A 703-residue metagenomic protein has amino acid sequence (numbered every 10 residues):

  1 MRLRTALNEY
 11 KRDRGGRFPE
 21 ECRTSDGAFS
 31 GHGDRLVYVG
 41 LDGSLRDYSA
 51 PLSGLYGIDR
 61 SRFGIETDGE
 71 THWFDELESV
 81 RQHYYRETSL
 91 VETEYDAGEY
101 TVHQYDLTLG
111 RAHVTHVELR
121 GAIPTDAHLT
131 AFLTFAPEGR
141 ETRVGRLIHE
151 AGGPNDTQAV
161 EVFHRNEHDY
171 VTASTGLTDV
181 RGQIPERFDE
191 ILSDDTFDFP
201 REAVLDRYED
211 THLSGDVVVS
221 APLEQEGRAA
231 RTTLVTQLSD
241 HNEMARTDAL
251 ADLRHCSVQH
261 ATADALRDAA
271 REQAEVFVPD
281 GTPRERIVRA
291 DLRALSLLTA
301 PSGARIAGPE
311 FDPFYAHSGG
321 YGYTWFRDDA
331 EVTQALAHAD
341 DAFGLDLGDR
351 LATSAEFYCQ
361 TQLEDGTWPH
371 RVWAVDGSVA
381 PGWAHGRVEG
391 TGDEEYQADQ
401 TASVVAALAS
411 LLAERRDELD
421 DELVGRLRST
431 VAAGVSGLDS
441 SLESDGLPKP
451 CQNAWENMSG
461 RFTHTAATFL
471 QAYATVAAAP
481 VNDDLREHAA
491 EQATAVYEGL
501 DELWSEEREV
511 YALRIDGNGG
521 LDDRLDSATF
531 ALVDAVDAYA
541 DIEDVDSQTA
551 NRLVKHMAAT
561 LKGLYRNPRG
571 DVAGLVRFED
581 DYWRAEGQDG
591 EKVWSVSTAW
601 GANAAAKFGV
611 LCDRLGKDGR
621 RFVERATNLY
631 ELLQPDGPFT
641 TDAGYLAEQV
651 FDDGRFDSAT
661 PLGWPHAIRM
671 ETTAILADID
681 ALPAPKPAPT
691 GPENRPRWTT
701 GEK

Functional and structural regions predicted by a protein language model:
M1-G281, H338-L345, K607, L611-D618 (+1 more regions): Terminal accessory carbohydrate-recognition/targeting modules of carbohydrate-active enzymes
Q259-R267, G322-L442, A466, T598 (+1 more regions): Aromatic-rich carbohydrate-recognition surfaces in CAZymes
R271-R284, R293-A294, A330-D346, E389 (+7 more regions): Well-ordered alpha-helical scaffold segments within catalytic/enzyme domains
E275-A316: Conserved oxyanion/phosphate-binding beta-strand-loop segments in alpha/beta enzyme cores
A290-G303, L347-P369, R426-P448, A490-V510 (+3 more regions): Long, well-ordered core segments of solenoidal/helical folds
G308-S318, D376-Y396, E443-R461, E507-N518 (+2 more regions): Acidic/His metal-coordination segments adjacent to aromatic residues that form catalytic metal sites in metalloenzymes
T367-H370, D376-H385, T463-A467, E487-A599 (+2 more regions): Extended ligand-binding clefts on enzyme/binding-domain cores
Q588-W594, A626-K703: CBM-like carbohydrate-recognition segments
